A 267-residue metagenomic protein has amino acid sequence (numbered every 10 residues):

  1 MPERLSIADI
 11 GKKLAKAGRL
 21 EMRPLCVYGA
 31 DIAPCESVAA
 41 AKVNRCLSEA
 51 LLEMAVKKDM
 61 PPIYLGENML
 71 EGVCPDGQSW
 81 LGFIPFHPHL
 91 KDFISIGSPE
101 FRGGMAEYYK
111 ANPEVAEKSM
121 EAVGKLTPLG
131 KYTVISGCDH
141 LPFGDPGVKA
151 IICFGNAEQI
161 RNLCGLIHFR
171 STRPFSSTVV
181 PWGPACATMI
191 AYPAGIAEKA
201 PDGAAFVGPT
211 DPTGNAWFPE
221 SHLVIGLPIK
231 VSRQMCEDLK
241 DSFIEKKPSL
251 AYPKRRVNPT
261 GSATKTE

Functional and structural regions predicted by a protein language model:
E3-E267: Acidic, serine/proline-rich low-complexity intrinsically disordered regions
